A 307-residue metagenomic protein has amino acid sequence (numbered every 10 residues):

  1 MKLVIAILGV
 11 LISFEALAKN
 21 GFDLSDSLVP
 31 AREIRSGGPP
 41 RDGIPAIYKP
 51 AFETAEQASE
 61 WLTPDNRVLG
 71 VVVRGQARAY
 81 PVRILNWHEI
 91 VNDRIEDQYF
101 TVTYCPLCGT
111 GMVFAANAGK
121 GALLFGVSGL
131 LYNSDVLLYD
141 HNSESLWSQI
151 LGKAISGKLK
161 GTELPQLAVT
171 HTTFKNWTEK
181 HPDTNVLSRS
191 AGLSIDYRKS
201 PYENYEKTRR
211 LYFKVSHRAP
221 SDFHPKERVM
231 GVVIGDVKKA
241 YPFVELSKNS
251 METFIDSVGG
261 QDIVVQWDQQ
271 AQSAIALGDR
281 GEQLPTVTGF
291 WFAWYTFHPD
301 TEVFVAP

Functional and structural regions predicted by a protein language model:
M1-I7: Sec-dependent signal peptide recognition, specifically the positively charged N-region followed immediately by
S13-A16: N-terminal signal peptide c-region/cleavage motif recognized by signal peptidases
A18-P307: Mid-to-C-terminal functional-domain signal that highlights helix-capping/loop sites within ligand-binding modules
